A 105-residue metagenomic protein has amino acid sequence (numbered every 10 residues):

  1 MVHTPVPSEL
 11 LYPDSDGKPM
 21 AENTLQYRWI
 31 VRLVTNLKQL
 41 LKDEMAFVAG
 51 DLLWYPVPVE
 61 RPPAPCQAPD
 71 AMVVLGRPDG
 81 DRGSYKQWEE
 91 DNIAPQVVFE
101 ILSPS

Functional and structural regions predicted by a protein language model:
M1-S105: Gly/Pro/Ser/Thr-rich low-complexity, intrinsically disordered segments predominantly at protein N-termini
